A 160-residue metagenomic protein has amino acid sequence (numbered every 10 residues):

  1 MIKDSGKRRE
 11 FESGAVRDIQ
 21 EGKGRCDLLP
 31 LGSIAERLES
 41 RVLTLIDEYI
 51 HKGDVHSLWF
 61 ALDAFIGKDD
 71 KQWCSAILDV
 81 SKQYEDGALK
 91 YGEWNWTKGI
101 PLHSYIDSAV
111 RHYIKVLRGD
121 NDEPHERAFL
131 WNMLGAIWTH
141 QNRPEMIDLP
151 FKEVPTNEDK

Functional and structural regions predicted by a protein language model:
M1-K160: Intrinsically disordered, low-complexity regulatory regions that flank transcription factor DNA-binding cores
